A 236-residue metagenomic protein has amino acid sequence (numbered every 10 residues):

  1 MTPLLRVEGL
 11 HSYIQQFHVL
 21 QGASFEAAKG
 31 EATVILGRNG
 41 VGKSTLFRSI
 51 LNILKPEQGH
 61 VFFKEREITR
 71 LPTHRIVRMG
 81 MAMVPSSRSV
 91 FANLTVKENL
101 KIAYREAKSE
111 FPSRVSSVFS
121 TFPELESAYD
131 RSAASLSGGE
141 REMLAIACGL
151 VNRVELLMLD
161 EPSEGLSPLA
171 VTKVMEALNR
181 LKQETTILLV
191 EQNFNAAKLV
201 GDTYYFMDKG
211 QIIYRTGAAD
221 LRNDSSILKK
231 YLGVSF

Functional and structural regions predicted by a protein language model:
L36-R38: The feature captures the beta-strand-to-loop junction immediately N-terminal to the Walker
L51: Helix-to-loop junction immediately C-terminal to a conserved catalytic motif
G59-I68, M79, S113, S117-S120: Conserved ABC transporter NBD signature motif
S132-L136: Conserved ABC ATPase signature
L150-E155, E184: A short, proline-enriched helix->beta-strand linker immediately N-terminal to the Walker B motif in ABC-type P-loop
E161-P162: Walker B catalytic motif
V171-E184: Helical segment within the ABC ATPase nucleotide-binding domain
